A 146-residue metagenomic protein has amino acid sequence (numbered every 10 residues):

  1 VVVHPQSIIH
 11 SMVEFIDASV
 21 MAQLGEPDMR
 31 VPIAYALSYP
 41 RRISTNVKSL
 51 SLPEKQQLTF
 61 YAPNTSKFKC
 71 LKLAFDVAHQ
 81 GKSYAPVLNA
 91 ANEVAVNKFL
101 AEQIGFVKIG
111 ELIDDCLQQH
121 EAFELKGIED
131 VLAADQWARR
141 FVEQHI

Functional and structural regions predicted by a protein language model:
V1-I146: Catalytic, metal-anchored helix/loop core of enzyme active sites in primary metabolism
